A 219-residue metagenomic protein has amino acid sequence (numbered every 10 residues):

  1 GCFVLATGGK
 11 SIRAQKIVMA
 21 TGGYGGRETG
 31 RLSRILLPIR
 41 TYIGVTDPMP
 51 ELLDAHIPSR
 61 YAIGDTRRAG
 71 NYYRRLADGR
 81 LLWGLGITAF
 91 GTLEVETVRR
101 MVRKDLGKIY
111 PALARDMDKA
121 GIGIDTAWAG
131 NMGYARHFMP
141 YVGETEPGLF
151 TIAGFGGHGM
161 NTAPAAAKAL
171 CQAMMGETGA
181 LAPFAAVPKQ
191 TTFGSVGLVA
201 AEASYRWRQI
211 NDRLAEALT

Functional and structural regions predicted by a protein language model:
G1-F3: A conserved short coil-to-beta-strand element within the FAD-binding core of flavoproteins
T7-G9: Glycine-centered tight beta-turn/hairpin loop motif at sheet-sheet or coil-to-beta transitions
S11-E51, A55-P147: Active-site substrate-recognition segment that forms the wall of the catalytic cavity or substrate channel
A89-L214: C-terminal catalytic lobe of FAD-dependent flavoproteins
L218-T219: Terminal low-complexity segments of carbohydrate-biosynthetic enzymes
